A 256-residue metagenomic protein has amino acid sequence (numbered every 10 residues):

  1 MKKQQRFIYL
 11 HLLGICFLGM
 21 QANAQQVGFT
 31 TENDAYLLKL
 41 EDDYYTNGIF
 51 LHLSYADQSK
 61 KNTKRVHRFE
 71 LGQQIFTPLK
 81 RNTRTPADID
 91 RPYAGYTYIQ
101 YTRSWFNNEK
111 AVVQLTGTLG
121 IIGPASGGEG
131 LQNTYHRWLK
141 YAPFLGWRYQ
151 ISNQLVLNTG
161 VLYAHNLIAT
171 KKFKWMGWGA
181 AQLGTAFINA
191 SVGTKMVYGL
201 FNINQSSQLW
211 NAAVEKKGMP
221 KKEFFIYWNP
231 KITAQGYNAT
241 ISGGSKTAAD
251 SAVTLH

Functional and structural regions predicted by a protein language model:
M1-Q26: Bacterial Sec-dependent N-terminal signal peptides
N23-Q25, D57-V66, N107-Q114, L167-W175 (+1 more regions): Short loop/turn motifs that connect adjacent beta-strands in outer-membrane beta-barrel proteins
Q25-K61: N-terminal ordered "arm"
T31-L37, Q73-L79, W105, I121-G127 (+4 more regions): Transmembrane beta-strands of outer-membrane beta-barrel pores
L37, L79-N82, N202-S206, W210-H256: Outer membrane beta-barrel transmembrane domains
D43-I49, R65, Y93-T97, V113 (+5 more regions): Residues that define the transmembrane beta-barrel architecture of outer-membrane proteins
I49-Y55, L71, I99-R103, L119-I121 (+4 more regions): Residues on the lipid-exposed face of transmembrane beta-strands in outer-membrane beta-barrel proteins
T63-Q132: Long, hydrophobic/aromatic-enriched structural stretches that serve as scaffold segments
